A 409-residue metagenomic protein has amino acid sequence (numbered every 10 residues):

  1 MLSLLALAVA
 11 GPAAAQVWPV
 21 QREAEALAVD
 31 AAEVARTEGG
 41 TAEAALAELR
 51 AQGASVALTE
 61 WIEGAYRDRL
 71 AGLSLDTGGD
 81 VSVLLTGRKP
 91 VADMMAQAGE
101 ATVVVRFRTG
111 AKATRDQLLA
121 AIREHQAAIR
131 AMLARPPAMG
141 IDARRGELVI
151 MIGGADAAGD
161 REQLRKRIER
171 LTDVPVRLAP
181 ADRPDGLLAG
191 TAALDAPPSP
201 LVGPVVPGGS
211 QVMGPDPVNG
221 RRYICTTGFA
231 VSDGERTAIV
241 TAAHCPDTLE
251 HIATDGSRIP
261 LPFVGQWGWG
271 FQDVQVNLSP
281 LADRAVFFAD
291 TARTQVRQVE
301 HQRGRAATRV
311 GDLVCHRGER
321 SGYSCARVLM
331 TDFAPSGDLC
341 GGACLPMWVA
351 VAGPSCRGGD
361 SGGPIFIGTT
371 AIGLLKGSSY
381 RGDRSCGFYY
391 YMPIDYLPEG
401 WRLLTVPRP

Functional and structural regions predicted by a protein language model:
L2-S3, A13: Cleavable N-terminal signal peptides
A15, E38-E48, D116-I141, E147-A238 (+1 more regions): Protease-domain processing segments flanking chymotrypsin-fold serine proteases, especially trypsin-like
Q16-L84, A196-N219, P409: Extracytoplasmic low-complexity, Pro/Thr/Ser/Ala/Gly-rich segments that lie immediately after a secretion/anchoring
P19-A26, A32, R36, L46 (+3 more regions): Short glycine/threonine-rich beta-strand-turn micro-motifs
D68, T77-D80, E100, A134 (+6 more regions): Extracytoplasmic
T77, L85-K89, T109, A143-R145 (+8 more regions): A mature extracytoplasmic/lumenal domain signature
L187-P409: Terminal interaction modules at protein C-ends
